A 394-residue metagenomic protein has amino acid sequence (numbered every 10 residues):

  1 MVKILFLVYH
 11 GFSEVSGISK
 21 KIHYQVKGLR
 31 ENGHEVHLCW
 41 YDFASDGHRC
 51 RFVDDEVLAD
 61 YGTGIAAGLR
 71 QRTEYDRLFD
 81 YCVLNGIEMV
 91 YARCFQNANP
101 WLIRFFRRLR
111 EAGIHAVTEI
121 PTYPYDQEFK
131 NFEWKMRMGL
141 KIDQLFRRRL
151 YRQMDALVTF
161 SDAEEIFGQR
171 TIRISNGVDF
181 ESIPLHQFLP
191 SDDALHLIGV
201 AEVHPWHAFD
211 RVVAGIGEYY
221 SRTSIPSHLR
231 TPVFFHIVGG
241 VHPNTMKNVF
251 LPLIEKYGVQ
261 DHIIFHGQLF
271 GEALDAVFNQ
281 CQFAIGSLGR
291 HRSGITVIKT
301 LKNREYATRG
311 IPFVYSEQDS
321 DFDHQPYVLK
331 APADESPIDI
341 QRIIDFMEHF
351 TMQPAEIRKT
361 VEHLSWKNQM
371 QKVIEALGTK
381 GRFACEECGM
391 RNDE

Functional and structural regions predicted by a protein language model:
M1-D46, N85: N-terminal subdomain of nucleotide-sugar transferases
L5, L189-I216, F235-H236: Conserved donor-binding/catalytic core segment of Leloir-type glycosyltransferases
S16, N97, H207, E272-L274 (+2 more regions): Nucleotide-sugar-dependent
G17, E335-I338, E348-G381: A charged, aromatic-enriched C-terminal amphipathic alpha-helix characteristic of glycosyltransferases across folds
P100, F105-E111, T122-Q127, K135-L157: Membrane-proximal helix-turn-helix segments that form the acceptor-binding/catalytic region of lipid-linked
Q144-L185: Donor nucleotide-sugar binding/catalytic pocket of nucleotide-sugar-dependent glycosyltransferases
I172-R173, G177-L195, P205-A208, A384: Acidic anion/phosphate-binding donor-loop and adjacent secondary structure in glycosyltransferase catalytic cores
G239, K247-E272: Nucleotide-activated donor-binding/catalytic signature segment of Leloir-type glycosyltransferases, i.e., the conserved
